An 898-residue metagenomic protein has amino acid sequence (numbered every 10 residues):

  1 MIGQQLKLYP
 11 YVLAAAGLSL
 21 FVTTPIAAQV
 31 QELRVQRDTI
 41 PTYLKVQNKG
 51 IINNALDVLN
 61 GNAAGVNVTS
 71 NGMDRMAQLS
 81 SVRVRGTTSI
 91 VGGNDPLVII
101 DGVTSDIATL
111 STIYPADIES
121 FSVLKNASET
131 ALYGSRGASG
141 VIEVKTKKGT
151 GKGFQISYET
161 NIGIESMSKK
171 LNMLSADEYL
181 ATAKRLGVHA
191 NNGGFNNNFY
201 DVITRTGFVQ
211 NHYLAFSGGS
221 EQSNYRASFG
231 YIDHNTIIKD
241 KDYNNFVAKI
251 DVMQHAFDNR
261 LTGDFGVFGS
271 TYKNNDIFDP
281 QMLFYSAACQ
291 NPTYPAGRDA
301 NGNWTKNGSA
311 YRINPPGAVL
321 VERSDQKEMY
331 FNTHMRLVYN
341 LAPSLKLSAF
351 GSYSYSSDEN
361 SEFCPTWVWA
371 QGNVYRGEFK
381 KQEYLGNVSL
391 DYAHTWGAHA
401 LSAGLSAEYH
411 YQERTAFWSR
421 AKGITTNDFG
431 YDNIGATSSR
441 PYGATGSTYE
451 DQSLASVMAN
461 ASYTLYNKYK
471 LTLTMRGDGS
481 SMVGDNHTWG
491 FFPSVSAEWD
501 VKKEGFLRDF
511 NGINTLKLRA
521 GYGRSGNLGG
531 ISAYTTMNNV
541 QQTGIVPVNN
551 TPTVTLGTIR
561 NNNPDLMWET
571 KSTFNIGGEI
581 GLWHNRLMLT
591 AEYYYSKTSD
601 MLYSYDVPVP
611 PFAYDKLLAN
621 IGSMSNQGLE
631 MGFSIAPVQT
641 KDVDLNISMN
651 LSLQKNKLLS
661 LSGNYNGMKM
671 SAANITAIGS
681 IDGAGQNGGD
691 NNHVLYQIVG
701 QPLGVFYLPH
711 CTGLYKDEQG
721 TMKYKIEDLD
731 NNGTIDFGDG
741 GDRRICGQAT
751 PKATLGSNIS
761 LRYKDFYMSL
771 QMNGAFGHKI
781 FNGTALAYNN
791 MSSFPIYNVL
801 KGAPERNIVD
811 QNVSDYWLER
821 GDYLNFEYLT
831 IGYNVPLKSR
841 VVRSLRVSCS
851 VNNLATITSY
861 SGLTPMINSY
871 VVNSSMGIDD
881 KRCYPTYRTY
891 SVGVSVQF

Functional and structural regions predicted by a protein language model:
M1-A256, L261-S270, P316, Y330-N332 (+7 more regions): Short, small/polar-rich motifs associated with maturation and membrane association, primarily at protein termini
V30, G207-Q210, N245, D251-F257 (+5 more regions): Extracellular/periplasmic, surface-exposed regions of secreted and cell-surface proteins
V98, H394, Y463, V705 (+3 more regions): Short aromatic-centered micro-motifs
S157-G194, W418-R420, A619, A636-G747 (+2 more regions): Conserved small-residue
Q281-P316: Acidic, glycine-rich flexible loop segments
G733-T734, M768-Y828, L863: C-terminal beta-barrel architecture of Gram-negative outer-membrane proteins
Q748-I780: Glycine-rich, aromatic-lined ligand/substrate-binding cores of catalytic and carbohydrate-binding domains
